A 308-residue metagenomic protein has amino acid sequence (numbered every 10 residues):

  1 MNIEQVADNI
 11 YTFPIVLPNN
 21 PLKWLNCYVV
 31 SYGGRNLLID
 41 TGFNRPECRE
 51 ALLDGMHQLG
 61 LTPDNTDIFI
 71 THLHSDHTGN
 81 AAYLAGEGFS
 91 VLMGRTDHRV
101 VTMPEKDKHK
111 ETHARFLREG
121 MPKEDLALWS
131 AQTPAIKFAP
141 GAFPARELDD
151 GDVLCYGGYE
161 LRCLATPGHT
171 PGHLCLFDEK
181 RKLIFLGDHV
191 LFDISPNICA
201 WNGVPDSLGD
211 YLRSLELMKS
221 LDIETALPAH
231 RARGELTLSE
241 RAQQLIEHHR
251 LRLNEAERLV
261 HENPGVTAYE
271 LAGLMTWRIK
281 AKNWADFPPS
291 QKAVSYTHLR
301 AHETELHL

Functional and structural regions predicted by a protein language model:
I3-L59, C175-G187, F192: Conserved beta-strand hairpin/beta-sheet module of binuclear metal-dependent hydrolase folds, prominently
N36, F43-P46, P134-A139, E160-N254: Metallo-beta-lactamase
N44-C48, G55-L154: Active-site HxH/HxHxD metal-binding segment of metal-dependent hydrolases
Y159, P264: Flexible coil/turn residues that form the inter-helical turn or adjacent wing/linker of helix-turn-helix
L253-E257, H261: Hydrophobic residues on short alpha-helical segments
G265-D286: Short acidic, hydrophobic short linear motifs in intrinsically disordered regions
P289-Y296: Short amphipathic alpha-helical interaction segments
T297-T304: Conserved small/polar residues in nucleotide/adenosyl-binding loops
